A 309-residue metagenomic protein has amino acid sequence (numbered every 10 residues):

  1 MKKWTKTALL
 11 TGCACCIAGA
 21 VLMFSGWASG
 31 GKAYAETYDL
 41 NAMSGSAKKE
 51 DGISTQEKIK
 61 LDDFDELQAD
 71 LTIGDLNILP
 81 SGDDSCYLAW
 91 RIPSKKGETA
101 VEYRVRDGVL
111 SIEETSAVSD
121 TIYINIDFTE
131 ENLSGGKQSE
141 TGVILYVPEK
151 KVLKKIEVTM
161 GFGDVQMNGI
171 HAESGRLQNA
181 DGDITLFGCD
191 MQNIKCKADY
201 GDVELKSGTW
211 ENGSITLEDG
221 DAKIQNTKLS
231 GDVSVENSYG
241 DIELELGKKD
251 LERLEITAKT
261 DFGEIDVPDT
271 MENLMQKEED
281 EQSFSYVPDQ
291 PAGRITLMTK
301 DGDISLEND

Functional and structural regions predicted by a protein language model:
M1-D83, N125, P268-N273, E307-D309: Alpha-helical transmembrane segments and their membrane-interface anchoring/capping motifs
C15-A20, P93-L110, K248-K249, E255-T257: Internal hydrophobic scaffold segments of catalytic domains
G52-E66, D75-D83, K96-Q192, K197 (+2 more regions): Right-handed parallel beta-helix
L71-T72, R91-K95: Short, flexible beta-strand-to-coil junctions
T72, D199, S238: Detector for the N-terminal beta1/A-loop initiation region of ABC nucleotide-binding domains
D83-P93: Short Gly/aromatic-enriched secondary-structure transition segments
Y87, K154-I156, S230-G231: Short, hydrophobic/aromatic-rich segments at coil-to-beta transitions
F187-G188, N193-I194, V203-D309: Short, surface-exposed interaction patches in beta-rich subdomains that mediate adhesion/assembly near membranes
